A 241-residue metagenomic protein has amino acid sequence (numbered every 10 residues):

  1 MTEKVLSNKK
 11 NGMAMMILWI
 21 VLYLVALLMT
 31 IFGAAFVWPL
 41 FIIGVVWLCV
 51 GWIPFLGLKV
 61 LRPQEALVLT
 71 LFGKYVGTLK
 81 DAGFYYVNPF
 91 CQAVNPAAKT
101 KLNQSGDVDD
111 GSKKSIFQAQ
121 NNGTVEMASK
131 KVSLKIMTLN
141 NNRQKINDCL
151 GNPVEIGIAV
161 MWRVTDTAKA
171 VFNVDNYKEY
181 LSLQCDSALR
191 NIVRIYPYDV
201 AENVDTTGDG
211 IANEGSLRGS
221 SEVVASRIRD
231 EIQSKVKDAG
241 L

Functional and structural regions predicted by a protein language model:
M1-L22: N-terminal membrane-targeting/pre-transmembrane regions
K10-I17, W38-I42, Y177: Structural motif marking the loop-to-transmembrane transition
I17, V21-L28, I42: Alpha-helical hydrophobic membrane-insertion segments
L28-C49: Hydrophobic alpha-helical transmembrane segments
W47-G51, T138-N141: Short Pro/Gly-enriched beta-strand edge/turn motifs at strand-loop
W52-E65: Aromatic-capped interface at the extracytoplasmic side of an N-terminal signal-anchor transmembrane helix
A66-P89: Membrane-cytosol interface motif
A93-N95, K99-L241: Amphipathic, interface-forming alpha-helical segments with heptad-repeat character
